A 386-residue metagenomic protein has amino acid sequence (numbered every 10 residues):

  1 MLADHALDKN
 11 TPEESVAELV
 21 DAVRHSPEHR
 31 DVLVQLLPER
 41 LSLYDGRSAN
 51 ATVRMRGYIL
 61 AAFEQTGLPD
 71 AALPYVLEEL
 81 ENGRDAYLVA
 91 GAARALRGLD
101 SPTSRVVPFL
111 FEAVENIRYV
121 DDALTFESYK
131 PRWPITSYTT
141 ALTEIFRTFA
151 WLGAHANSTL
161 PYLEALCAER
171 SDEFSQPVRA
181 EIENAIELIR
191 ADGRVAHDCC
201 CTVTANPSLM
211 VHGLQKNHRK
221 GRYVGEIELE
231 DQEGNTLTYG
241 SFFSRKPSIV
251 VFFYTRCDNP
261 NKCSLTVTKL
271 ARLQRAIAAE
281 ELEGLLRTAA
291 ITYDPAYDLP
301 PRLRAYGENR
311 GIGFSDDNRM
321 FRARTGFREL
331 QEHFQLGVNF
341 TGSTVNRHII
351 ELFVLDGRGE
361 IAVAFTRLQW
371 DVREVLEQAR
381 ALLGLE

Functional and structural regions predicted by a protein language model:
M1-H5, H25-G46, G67-E81, S101-K130 (+2 more regions): Amphipathic alpha-helical scaffolding segments comprising HEAT/armadillo-like alpha-solenoid repeats
D8-P12, L41, A51-T52, G83-D85 (+3 more regions): Short inter-helical turns and helix N-cap capping residues of alpha-solenoid HEAT/ARM repeat scaffolds
P12-E28, G46-P69, E78, Y87-S101 (+2 more regions): Structural detector for internal amphipathic alpha-helices that build alpha-solenoid repeat scaffolds
G83, D121, L265-L330: Structural microenvironment flanking redox-active thiols in thiol-disulfide oxidoreductases
E164-P207: Eukaryotic acidic, Ser/Thr-rich intrinsically disordered low-complexity regions
D198-G240, L265-R275: N-terminal "domain-start" segment that seeds a small globular fold
T238-K269: Short active-site neighborhood of thiol/selenol oxidoreductases, capturing the structured segment around
Q274-R275, E332, G337, T341-E386: Thiol-/selenol-based redox modules, centered on thioredoxin-like and closely related oxidoreductase domains
